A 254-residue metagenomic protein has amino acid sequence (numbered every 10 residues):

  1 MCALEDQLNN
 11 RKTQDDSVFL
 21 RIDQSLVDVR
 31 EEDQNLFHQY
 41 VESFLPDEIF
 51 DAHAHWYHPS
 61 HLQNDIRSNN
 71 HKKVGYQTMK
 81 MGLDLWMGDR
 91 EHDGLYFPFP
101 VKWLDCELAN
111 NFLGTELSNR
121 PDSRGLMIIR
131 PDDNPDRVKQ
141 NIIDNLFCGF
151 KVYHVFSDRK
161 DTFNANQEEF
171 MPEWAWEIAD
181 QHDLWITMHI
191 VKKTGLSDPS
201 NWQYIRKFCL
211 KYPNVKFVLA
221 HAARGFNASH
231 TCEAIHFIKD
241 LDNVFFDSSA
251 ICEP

Functional and structural regions predicted by a protein language model:
C2-L108: An N-terminally biased module of ancient metal coordination in phosphate/nucleic-acid-related enzymes
Q7-K12, D16-N35, V218-P254: H/E-rich (His + Asp/Glu) clusters that bind or coordinate divalent metals
R21-E32, D93, W103-T194, F245 (+1 more regions): Active-site gating/metal-coordination segments in enzymes
I49-A52, L95-F97, L126-I128, K151 (+3 more regions): Active-site neighborhood of phospho(di)ester-bond hydrolases with catalytic His/Asp-centered motifs
H53-Y57, H189, H221: Histidine-centered divalent metal-coordination motifs
N70-L83, C106-T115, E168-P172, N201-Y204 (+1 more regions): Well-ordered, non-membrane alpha-helical segments in soluble/globular domains
C106-N111, P135-I143, F163-N164, G195-Y212 (+1 more regions): Distinct, well-ordered alpha-helical segments
P121, P213-N214, D242: Proline-centered flexible-loop/turn and helix-kink motifs
